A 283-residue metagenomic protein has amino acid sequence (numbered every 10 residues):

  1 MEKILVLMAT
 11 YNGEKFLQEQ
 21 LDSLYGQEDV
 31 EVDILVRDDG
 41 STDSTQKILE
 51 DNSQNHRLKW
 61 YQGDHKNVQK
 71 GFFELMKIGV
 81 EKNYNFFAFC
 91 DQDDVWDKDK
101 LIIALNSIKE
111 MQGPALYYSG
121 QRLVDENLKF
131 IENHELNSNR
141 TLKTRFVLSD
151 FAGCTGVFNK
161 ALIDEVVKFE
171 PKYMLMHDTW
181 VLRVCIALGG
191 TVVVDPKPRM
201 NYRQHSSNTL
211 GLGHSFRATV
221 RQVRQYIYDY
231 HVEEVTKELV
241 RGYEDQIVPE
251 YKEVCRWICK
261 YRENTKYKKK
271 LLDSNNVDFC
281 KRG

Functional and structural regions predicted by a protein language model:
M1-S215: Nucleotide-sugar donor-binding/catalytic module of glycosyltransferases that assemble extracellular/cell-envelope
M174, W180, R203-G283: C-terminal subregions of glycosyltransferases and related glycan-biosynthesis enzymes
